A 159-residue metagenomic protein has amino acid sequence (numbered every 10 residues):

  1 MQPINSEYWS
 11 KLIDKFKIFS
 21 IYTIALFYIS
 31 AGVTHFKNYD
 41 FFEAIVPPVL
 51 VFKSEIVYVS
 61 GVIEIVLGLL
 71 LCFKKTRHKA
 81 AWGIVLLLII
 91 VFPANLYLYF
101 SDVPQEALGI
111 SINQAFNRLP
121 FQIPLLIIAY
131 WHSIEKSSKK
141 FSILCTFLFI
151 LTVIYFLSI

Functional and structural regions predicted by a protein language model:
Q2-I159: Membrane-interface extramembranous regions
